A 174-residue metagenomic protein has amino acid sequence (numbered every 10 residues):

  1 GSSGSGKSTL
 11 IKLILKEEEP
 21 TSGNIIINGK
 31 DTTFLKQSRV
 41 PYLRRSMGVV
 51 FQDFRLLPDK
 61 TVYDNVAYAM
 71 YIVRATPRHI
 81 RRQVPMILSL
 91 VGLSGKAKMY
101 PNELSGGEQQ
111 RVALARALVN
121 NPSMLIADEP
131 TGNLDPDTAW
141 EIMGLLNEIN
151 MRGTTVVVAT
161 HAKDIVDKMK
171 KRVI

Functional and structural regions predicted by a protein language model:
L15: Helix-to-loop junction immediately C-terminal to a conserved catalytic motif
G23-D31: Conserved ABC transporter NBD signature motif
Y63-Y71, R81, P85, K170: Short helical segment in ABC ATPase nucleotide-binding domains corresponding to the A-loop/adjacent helical element
M99-L104, E108-Q110: Conserved ABC ATPase signature
L114: Hydrophobic anchor residue at the start of the ABC signature
V119-S123: A short, proline-enriched helix->beta-strand linker immediately N-terminal to the Walker B motif in ABC-type P-loop
L125-D128: Catalytic Walker B motif of ABC-type/P-loop ATPase nucleotide-binding domains
